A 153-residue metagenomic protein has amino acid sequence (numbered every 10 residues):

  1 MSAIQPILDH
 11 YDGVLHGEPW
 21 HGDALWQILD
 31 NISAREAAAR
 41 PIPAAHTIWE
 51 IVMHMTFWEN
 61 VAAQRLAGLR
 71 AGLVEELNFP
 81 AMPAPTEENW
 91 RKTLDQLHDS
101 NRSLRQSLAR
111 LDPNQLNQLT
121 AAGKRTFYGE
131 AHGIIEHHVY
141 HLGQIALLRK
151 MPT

Functional and structural regions predicted by a protein language model:
S2-I4, L8-G22, W26-L29, A34-P80 (+1 more regions): Short, contiguous alpha-helical
M82-Q118, G129-I134: Acidic/histidine-rich alpha-helical segments that form the ligand environment of transition-metal centers
